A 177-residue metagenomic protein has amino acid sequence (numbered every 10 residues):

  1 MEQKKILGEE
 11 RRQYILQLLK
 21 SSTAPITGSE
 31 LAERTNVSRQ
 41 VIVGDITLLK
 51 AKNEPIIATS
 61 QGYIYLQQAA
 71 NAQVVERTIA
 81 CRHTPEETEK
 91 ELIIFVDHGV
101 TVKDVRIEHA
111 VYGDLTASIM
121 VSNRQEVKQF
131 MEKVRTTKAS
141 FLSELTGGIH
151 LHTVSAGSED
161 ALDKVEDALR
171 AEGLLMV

Functional and structural regions predicted by a protein language model:
M1-E33: Extreme N-terminal segment that seeds HTH/winged-HTH DNA-binding domains in transcriptional regulators
I6, L19, N36, R82-H83 (+1 more regions): Residue-level marker of alpha-helix boundaries and capping positions
E10, I26, V37, A58 (+3 more regions): Conserved active-site and cofactor/substrate-binding residues in soluble primary-metabolism enzymes
P25-A58: N-terminal helix-turn-helix
I56-Q67: Minor-groove-contacting beta-hairpin "wing" of winged helix-turn-helix DNA-binding domains
Q73-V177: Mid-protein regulatory/catalytic core that forms ligand/cofactor-binding pockets and protein-protein interaction
